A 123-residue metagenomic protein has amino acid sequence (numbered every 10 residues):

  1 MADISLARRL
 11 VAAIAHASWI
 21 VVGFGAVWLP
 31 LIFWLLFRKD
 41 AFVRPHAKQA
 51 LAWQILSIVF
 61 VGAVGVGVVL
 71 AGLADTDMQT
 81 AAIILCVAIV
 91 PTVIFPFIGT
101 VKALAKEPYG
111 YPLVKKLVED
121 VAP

Functional and structural regions predicted by a protein language model:
M1-W53, G99-P123: Membrane-interface extramembranous regions at the lipid-water interface
A12-L29, L51-G99: Hydrophobic alpha-helical transmembrane segments in multi-pass membrane proteins
